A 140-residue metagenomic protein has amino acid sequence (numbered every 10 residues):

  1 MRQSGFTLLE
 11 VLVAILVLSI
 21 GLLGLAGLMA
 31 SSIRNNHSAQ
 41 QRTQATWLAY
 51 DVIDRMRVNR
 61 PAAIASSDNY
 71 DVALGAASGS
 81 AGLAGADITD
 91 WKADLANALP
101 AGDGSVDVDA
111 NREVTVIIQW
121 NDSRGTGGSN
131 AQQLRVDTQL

Functional and structural regions predicted by a protein language model:
R2-A49: Aliphatic-rich helix starts adjacent to a transmembrane/signal segment
N35-T43, W47-L140: Flexible, low-complexity segments enriched in proline/glycine/serine and punctuated by aromatic residues
